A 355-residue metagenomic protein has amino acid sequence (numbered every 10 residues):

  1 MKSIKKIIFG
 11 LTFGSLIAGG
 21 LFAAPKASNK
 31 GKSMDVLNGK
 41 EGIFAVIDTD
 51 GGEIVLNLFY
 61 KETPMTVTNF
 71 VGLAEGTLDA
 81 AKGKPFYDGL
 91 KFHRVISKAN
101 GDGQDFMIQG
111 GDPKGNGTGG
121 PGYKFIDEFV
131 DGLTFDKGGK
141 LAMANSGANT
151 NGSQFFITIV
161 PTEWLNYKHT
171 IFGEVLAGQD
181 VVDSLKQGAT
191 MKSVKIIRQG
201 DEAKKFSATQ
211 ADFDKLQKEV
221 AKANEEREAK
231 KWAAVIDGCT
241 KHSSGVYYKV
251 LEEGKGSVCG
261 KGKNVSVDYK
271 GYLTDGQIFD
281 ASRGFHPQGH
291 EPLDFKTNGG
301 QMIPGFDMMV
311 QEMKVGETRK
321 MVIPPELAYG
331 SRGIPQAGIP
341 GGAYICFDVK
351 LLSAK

Functional and structural regions predicted by a protein language model:
K2-I8, G19-K355: Cross-family detector of peptidyl-prolyl cis-trans isomerase
L11-I17: Sec-dependent N-terminal signal peptides of Gram-positive bacterial secreted proteins and lipoproteins
